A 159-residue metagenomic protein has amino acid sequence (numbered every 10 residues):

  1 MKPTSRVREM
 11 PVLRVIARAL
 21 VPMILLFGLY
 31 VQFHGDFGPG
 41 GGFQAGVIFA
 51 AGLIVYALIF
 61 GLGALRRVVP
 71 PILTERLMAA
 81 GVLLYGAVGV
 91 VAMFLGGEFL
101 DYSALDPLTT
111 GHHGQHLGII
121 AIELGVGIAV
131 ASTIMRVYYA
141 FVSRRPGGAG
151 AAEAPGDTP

Functional and structural regions predicted by a protein language model:
M1-V15, S143-P159: Extramembrane terminal tails and long inter-domain/linker segments of multi-pass membrane proteins
D36-F49: Short, non-helical or kinked segments that cap or interrupt transmembrane helices
A51-A57, I122-R136: Hydrophobic cores of alpha-helical transmembrane segments in multi-pass inner/ER membrane proteins, independent
A51-E75: Cytoplasmic juxtamembrane interface segments
G61-R66, G89-A104: Transmembrane alpha-helix boundary signature
E75-A92: Hydrophobic alpha-helical membrane-insertion segments
P107-I122: Short aromatic-rich membrane-water interface segments that cap or initiate transmembrane helices in multi-pass membrane
